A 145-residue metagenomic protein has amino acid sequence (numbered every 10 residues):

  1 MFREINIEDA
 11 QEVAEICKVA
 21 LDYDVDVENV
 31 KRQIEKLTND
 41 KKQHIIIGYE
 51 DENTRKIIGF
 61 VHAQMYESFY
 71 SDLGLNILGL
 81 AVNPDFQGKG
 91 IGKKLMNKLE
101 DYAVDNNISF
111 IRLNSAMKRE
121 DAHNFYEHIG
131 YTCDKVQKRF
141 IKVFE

Functional and structural regions predicted by a protein language model:
E4-Q11, E15-L73, L78: Acetyl-CoA-dependent GNAT
I5, L80-V82, S115, Y131: Hydrophobic adenine-recognition pocket in adenosine-nucleotide-binding enzymes
Q43-I46, K135-R139: Short hydrophobic/aromatic beta-strand or adjacent loop that forms the aromatic wall/cage of a ligand/substrate-binding
L73-P84, K138: Conserved acetyl-CoA binding element of GNAT-fold acetyltransferases
V82, G88-D101, N124, H128: Conserved acetyl-CoA-binding loop-helix of GNAT-fold acetyltransferases
M96, A103-S115: Conserved GNAT acetyl-CoA-binding A-motif
L113-A122, I141-F144: Conserved beta-strand-loop-alpha-helix junction that forms the acyl-donor binding cleft
E127-V136: Conserved acetyl-CoA-binding loop of GNAT-fold acetyltransferases
